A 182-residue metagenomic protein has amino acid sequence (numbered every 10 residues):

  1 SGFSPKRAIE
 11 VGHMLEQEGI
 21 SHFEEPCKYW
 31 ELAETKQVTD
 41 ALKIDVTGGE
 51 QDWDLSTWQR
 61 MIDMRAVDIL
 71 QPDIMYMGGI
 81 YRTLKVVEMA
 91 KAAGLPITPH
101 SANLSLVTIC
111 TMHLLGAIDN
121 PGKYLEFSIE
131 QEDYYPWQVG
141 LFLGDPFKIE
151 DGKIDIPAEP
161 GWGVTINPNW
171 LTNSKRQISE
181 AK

Functional and structural regions predicted by a protein language model:
S1-L15: Loop-centered beta-sheet repeat module
H13-G19, K28-K153, P157: Shared catalytic-loop signature of beta/alpha-barrel
I154, A158, S179-K182: Helix-coil boundary/capping segments in enzymes
I166, L171-K182: Active-site microenvironment of metallo-dependent hydrolases
